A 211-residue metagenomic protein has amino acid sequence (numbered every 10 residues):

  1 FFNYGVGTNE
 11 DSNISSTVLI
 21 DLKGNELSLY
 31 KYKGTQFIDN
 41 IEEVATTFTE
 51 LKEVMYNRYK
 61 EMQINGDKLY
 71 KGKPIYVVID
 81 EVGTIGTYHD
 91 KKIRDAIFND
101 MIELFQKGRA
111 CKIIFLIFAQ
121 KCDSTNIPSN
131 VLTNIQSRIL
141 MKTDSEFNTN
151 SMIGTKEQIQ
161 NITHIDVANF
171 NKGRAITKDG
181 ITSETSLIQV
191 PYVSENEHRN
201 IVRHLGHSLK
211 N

Functional and structural regions predicted by a protein language model:
F1-Q63, K71, I75-Y76, G83-F147 (+4 more regions): P-loop NTPase catalytic phosphate-binding loop
T163-V167: C-terminal boundary and immediately downstream tail of ABC-type ATPase nucleotide-binding domains
A168-N211: C-terminal alpha-helical "lid" subdomain
